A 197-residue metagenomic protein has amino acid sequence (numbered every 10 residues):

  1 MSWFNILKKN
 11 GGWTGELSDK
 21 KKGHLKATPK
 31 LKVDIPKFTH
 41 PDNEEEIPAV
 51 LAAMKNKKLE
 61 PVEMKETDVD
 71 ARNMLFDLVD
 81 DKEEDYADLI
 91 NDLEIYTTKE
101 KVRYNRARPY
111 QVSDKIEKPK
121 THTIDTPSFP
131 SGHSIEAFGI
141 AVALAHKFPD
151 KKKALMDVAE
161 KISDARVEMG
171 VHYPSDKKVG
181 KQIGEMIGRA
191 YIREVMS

Functional and structural regions predicted by a protein language model:
F4-M169, M186, A190, V195: Hydrophobic alpha-helical bundle signature of multipass membrane enzymes
E168-V179: A structural-propensity feature for long, helix-poor, extended segments
G180-G184: Histidine-centered active-site loop/cap adjacent to the catalytic His in serine esterases/O-acetyl transfer systems
